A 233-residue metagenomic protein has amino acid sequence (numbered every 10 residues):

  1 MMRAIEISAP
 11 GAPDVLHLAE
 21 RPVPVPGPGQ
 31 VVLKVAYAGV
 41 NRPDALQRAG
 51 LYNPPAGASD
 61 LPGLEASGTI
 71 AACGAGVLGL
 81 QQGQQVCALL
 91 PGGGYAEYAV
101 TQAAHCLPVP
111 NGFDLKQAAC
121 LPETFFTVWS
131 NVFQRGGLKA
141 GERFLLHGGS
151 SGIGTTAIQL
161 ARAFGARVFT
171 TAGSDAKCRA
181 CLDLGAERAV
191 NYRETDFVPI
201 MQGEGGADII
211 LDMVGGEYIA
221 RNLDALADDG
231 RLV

Functional and structural regions predicted by a protein language model:
M1, G83, A140-E142, A207: Phosphate-coordination loops involved in phosphoryl transfer and adenosine-cofactor binding
P22-V40, L51-G93: Glycine-rich beta-strand-centered segment in the early N-terminal region that forms part of a ligand/cofactor-binding
P43-A49: Cytochrome P450 core scaffold surrounding the K-helix E-X-X-R motif and the conserved "meander" helix-loop region
L46, Q85-G148: NAD(P)H dinucleotide-binding glycine-rich loop of Rossmann-like/cofactor-binding domains, especially the beta1-alpha1
Q81, A119-E194, L223: Mid-domain Rossmann-like dinucleotide-binding core that forms the NAD(H)/NADP(H) cofactor-binding site
F169, L184, R188-V233: Glycine-rich cofactor phosphate-binding loops and adjacent beta1-alpha1 units of small-molecule cofactor enzyme domains
